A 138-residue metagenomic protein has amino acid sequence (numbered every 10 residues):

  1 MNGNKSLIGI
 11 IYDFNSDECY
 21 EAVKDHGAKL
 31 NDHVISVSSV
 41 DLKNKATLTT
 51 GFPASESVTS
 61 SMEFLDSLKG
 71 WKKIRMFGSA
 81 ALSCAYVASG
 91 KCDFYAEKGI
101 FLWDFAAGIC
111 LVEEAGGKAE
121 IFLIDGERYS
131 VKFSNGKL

Functional and structural regions predicted by a protein language model:
N2-C84, R128-L138: Acidic beta-strand-loop-alpha-helix segment within the catalytic core of divalent metal-dependent phosphate-processing
S38, M62-L68, S83-L138: Oxyanion/phosphate-interacting regions
